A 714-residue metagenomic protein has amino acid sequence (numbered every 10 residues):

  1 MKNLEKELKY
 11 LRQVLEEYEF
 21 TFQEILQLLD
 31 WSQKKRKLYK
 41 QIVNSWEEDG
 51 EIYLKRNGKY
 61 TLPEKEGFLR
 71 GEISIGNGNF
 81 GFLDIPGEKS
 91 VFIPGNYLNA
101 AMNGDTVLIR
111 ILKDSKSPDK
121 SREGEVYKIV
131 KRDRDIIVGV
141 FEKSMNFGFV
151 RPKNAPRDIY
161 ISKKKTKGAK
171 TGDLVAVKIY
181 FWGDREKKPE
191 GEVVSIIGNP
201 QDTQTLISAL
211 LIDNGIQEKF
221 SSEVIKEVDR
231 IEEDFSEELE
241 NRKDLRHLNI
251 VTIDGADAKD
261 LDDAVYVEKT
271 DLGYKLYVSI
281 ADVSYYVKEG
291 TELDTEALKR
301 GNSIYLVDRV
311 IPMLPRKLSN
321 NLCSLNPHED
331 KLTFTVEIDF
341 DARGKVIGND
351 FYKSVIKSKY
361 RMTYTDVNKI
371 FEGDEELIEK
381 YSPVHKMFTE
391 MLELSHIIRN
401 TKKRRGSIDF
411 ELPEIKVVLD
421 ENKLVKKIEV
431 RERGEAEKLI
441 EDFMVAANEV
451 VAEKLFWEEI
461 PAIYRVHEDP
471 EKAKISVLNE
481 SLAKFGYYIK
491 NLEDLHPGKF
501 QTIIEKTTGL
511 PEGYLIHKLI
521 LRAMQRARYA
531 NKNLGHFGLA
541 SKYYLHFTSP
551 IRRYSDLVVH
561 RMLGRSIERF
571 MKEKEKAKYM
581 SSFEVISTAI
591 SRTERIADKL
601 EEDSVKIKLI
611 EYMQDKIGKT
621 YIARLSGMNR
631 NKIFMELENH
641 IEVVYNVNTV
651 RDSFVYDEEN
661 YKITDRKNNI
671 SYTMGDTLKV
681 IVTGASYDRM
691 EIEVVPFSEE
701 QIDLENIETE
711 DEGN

Functional and structural regions predicted by a protein language model:
M1-I280, S284-D330, R361, N368-K369 (+3 more regions): Charge-lined substrate channels and their catalytic hotspots, especially those that engage the 3′ end of RNA
Q27, A176, W182-G183, A209-I212 (+5 more regions): Electropositive polyanion-binding surfaces
E376-K380, E659-R666: Low-complexity, polar-biased intrinsically disordered regions enriched in Pro/Ser/Thr/Gly
